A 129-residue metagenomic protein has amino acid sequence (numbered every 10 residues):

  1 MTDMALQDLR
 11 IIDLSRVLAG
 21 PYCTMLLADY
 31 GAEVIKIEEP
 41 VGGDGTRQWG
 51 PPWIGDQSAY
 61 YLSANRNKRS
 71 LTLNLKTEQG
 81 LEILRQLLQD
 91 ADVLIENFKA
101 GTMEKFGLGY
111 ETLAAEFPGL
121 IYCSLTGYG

Functional and structural regions predicted by a protein language model:
M1-G129: N-terminal helix-loop segment corresponding to the beta1-alpha1 unit of nucleotide/adenylate-binding folds
